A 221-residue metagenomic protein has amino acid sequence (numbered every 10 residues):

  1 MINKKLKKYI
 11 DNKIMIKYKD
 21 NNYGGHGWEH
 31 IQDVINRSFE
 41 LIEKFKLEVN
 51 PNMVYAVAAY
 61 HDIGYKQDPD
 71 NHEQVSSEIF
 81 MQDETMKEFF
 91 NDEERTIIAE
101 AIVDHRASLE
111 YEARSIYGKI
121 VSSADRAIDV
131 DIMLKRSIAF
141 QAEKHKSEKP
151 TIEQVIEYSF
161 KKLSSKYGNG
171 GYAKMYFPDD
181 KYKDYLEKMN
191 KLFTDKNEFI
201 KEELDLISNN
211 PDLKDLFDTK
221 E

Functional and structural regions predicted by a protein language model:
M1-K17: Short alpha-helical hairpin
K7-N12, W28-N36, N52, V57: Short amphipathic alpha-helical segments
K19-E48, Y60, L109-E221: Divalent metal-dependent phosphate-bond-processing catalytic cores, especially two-metal-ion Mg2+/Mn2+ enzymes that act
V34-S38, N71-M86: An active-site-proximal "capping" alpha-helix that borders the catalytic cofactor pocket
V49-D68, H72, S76, I97-A107: His-Asp-centered metal-binding catalytic motifs of divalent-metal-dependent phosphohydrolases/nucleases
M81-T85, D104-A107, D129-M133: Short helix-capping and hinge/turn segments at secondary-structure transitions, especially at repeat and domain
M86-F90, S108-E112: Short helix-to-loop capping/linker segments positioned immediately adjacent to catalytic or ligand/cofactor-binding
N91-T96: Membrane-interface starts of transmembrane alpha-helices
